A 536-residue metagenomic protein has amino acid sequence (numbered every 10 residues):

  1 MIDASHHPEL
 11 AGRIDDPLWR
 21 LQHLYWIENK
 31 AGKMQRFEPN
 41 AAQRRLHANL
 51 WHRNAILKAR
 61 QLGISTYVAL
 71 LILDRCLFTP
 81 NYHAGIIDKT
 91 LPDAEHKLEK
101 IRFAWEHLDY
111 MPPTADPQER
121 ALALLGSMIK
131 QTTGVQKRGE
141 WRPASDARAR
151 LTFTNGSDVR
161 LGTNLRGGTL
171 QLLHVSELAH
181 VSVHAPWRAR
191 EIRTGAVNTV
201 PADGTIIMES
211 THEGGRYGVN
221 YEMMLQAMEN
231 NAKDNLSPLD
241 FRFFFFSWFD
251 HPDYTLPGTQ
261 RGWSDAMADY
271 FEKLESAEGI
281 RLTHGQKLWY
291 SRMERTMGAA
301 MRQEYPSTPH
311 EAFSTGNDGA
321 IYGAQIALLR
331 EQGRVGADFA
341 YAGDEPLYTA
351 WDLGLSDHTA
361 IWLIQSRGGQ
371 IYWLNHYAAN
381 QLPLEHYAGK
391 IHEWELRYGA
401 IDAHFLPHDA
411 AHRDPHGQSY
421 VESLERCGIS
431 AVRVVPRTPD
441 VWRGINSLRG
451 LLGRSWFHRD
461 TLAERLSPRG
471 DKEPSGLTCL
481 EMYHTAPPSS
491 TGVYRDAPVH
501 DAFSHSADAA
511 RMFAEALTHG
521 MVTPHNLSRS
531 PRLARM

Functional and structural regions predicted by a protein language model:
M1-R53: Pre-P-loop entry segment of helicase/translocase ATPase cores
W51-I72: Walker A/P-loop
N54, I101, G215-A227, A232-L236 (+6 more regions): Mg2+-dependent endonuclease catalytic cores in nucleic-acid-processing enzymes, primarily RNase H-like
Y82-L165, Y217, Y221-E222, Q226-K233 (+3 more regions): Conserved nucleotide-state-sensing and coupling region of NTP-binding domains
W141-T199: Conserved RecA-like ASCE ATPase "motif II neighborhood" in helicase/translocase motors
H180-H284: ASCE P-loop NTPase helicase motor core
P252-L353: ATPase catalytic-site recognition across NTP-hydrolyzing enzymes
T359-I364: Short beta-strand scaffold segments in enzyme catalytic cores
